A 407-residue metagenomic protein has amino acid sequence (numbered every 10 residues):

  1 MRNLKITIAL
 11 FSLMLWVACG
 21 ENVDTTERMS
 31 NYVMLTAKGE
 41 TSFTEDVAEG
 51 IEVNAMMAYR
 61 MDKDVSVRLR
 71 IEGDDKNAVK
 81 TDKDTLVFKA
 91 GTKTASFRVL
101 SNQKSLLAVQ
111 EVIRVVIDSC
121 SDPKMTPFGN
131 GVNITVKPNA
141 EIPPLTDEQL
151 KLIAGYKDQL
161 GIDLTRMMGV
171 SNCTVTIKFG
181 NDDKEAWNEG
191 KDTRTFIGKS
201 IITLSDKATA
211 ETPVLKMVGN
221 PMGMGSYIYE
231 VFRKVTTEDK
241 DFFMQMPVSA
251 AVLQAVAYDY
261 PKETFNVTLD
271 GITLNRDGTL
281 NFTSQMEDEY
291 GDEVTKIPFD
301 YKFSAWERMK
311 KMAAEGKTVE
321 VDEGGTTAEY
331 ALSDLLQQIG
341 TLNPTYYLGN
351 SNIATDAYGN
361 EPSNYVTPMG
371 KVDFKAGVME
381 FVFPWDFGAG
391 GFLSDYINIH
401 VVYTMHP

Functional and structural regions predicted by a protein language model:
M1-I6, L10: Positively charged n-region of N-terminal signal peptides that target proteins for export
A9-S12, F299: Intrinsically disordered, low-complexity regions enriched in Ser/Pro/Gly/Gln/His and often acidic
L15-A18: C-terminal motif of bacterial Sec signal peptides marking the signal peptidase cleavage site
G20-I177, N181, V401-P407: Acidic/polar, low-complexity intrinsically disordered N-terminal segments immediately downstream of a Sec signal
P144-P407: Ser/Thr/Gly/Pro-rich, low-complexity flexible regions
